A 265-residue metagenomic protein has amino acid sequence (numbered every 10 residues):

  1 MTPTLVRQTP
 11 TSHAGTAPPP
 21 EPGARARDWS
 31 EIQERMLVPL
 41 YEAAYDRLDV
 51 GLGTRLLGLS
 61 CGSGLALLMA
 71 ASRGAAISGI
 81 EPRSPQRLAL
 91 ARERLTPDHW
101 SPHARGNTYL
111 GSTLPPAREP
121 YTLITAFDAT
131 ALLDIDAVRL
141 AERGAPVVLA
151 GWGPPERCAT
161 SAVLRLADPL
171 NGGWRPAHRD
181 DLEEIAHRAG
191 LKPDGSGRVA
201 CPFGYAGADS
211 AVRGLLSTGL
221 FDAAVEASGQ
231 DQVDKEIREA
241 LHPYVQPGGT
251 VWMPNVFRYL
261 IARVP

Functional and structural regions predicted by a protein language model:
T2-T54, S84-W100: Conserved class I S-adenosyl-L-methionine
T2-T9, L37, S63-L65, I185-P265: Conserved Class I S-adenosyl-L-methionine
L48-V50, A71, L140-R143, V245: A generic alpha-to-beta junction signature in SAM-dependent methyltransferases
G53, P120-Y121: Local beta-strand N-terminus motif with an aromatic residue
R55-P115: Class I SAM-dependent methyltransferase SAM/SAH-binding core
Y121-I135, G153: A short SAM/SAH-binding and catalytic strip from SAM-dependent methyltransferases
L133-P146: A short glycine-rich, Lys/Arg-flanked "PGG" loop and its adjoining helix->strand segment in the class I
G144-A206, D222: Conserved catalytic/acceptor-binding region of the Class I
